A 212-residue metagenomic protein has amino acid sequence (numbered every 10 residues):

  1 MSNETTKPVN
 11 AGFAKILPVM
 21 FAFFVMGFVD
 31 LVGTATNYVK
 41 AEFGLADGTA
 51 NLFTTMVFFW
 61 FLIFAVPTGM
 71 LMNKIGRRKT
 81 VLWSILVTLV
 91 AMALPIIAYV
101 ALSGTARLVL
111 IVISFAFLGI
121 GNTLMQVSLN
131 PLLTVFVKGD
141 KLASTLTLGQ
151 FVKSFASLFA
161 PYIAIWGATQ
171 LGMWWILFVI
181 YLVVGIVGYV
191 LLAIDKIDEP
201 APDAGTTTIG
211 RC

Functional and structural regions predicted by a protein language model:
P8-A35, A116: Pair of pore-lining "gating" transmembrane helices in MFS-fold secondary transporters
T34-G48: Short amphipathic helix-loop junctions that connect adjacent transmembrane helices in Major Facilitator Superfamily/SLC
Y38, G69-M70, K74: Membrane-interface helix termini in secondary transporters
T55-M70: Central cavity-lining transmembrane alpha-helices of secondary-active solute carriers, predominantly the Major
L86-G104: C-terminal ends and interior cores of transmembrane alpha-helices in multi-pass membrane transporters/permeases
S114-F151: Cytoplasmic helix-loop-helix junction between adjacent transmembrane helices in 12-TM secondary transporters
L148-I197: Helix-loop-helix hairpin linking two adjacent transmembrane segments in secondary transporters
